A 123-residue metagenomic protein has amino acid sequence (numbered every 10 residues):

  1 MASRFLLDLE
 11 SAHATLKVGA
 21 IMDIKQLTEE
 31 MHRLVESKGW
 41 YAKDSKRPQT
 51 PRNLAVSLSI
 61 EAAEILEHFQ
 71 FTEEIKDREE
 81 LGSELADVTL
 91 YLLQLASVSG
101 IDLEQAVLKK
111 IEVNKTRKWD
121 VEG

Functional and structural regions predicted by a protein language model:
S3-L85, T89-G123: Flexible "arm" and connector segments at domain edges
